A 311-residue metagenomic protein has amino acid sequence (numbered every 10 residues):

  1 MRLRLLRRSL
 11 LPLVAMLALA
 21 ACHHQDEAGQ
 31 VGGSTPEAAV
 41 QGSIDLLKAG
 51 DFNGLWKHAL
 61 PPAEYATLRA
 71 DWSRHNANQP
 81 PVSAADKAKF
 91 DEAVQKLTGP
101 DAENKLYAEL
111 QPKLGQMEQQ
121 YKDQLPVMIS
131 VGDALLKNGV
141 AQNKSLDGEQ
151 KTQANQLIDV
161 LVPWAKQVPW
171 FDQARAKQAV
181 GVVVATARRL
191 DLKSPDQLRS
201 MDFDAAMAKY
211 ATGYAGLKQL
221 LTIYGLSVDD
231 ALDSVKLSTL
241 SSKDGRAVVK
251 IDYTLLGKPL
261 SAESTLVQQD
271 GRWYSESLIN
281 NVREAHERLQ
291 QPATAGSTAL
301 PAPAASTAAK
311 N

Functional and structural regions predicted by a protein language model:
M1-L11: Bacterial N-terminal signal peptides that target proteins for export
A18-A21: C-terminal motif of bacterial Sec signal peptides marking the signal peptidase cleavage site
H23-V31: Bacterial lipoprotein signal-peptidase II cleavage site
S34-G50: Short, aromatic-enriched amphipathic alpha-helices that serve as compact interaction elements
D51-A63, S194-S200: Short, well-ordered alpha-helical segments enriched in acidic and aromatic residues
P61-A84: Short, charge-rich amphipathic alpha-helical segments embedded in non-transmembrane helical bundles/solenoids
G99-L198, A205, V248, P259-P292: Short beta-strand edge/turn micro-motifs at domain boundaries
T294-N311: Long, low-complexity intrinsically disordered segments that are proline/alanine-rich with interleaved serine/threonine
